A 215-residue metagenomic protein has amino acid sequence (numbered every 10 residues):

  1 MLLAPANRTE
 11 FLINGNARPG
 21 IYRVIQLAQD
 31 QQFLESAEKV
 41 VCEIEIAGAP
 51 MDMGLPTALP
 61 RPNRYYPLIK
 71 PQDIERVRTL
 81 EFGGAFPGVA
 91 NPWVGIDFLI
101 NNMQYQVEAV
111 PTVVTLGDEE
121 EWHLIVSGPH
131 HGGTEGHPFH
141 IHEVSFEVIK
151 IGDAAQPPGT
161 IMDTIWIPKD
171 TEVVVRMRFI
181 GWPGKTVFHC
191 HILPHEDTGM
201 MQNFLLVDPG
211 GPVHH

Functional and structural regions predicted by a protein language model:
M1-G136, R178-K185, H189-H215: Extended terminal and domain-junction accessory segments
M1-P5, I149-W166: Solvent-exposed beta-strand/loop surfaces of large extracellular or lumenal domains
N7-F11, I161-I165, T171-M177: Short strand-edge motifs at loop-to-beta-strand transitions and within beta-strands of extracellular beta-rich domains
V77, H142, M162-T164: Low-complexity, intrinsically disordered short segments enriched for Gly/Pro and polybasic residues
G84, E143-S145: Short, small-residue-rich loop/turn micro-motifs
M103-A109, P158-I161, V173-V174: Active-site-adjacent structural elements in folded domains
P138-H140: Beta-strand signatures of extracellular beta-sandwich domains
S145-A155, G210-H214: Short aromatic-acidic-glycine turn motif
